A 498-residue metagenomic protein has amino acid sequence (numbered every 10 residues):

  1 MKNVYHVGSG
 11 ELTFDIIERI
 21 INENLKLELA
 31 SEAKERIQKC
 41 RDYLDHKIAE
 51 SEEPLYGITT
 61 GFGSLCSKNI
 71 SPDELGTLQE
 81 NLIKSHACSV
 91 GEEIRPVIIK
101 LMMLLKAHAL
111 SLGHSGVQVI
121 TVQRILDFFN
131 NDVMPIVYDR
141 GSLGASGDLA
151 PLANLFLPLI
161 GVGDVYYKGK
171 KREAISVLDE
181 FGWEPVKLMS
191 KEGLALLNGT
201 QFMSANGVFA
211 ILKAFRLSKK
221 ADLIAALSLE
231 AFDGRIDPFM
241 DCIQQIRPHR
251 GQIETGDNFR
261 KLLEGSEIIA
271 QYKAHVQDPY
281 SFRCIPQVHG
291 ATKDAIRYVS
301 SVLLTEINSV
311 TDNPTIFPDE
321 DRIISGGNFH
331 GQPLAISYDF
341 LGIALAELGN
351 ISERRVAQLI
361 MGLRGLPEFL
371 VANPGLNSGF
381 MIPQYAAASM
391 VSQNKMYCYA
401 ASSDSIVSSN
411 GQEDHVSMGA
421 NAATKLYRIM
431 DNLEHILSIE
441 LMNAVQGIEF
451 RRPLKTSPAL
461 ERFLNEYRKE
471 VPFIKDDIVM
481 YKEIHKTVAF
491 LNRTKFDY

Functional and structural regions predicted by a protein language model:
K2-E52, L82-Y138, L229, Q244: Glycine-rich, flexible loop motifs
K2-L25, L29-R36, C40-Y43, I48 (+1 more regions): C-terminal auxiliary extensions adjacent to catalytic cores
E32-E35, K39, G57, D73 (+7 more regions): Generic alpha-helix structural propensity
E50-P54, D132-Y138, L152, E173 (+2 more regions): Hydrophobic alpha-helical context, especially transmembrane and signal-peptide helices
S51-E53, K68, T255-G256: Polyanion/phosphate-binding surface patch
Y56-I70, E74-L78, S85-L110, Y138-I160 (+2 more regions): FAD-binding core of FAD-dependent oxidoreductases, characterized by glycine-rich FAD pyrophosphate-binding loops
L104, L112-M134, A145-L152, L157 (+1 more regions): Well-ordered mid-protein domain cores that form the structural environment of catalytic cofactors
V137-S142, D319, I323: Cysteine-centered functional microenvironments
